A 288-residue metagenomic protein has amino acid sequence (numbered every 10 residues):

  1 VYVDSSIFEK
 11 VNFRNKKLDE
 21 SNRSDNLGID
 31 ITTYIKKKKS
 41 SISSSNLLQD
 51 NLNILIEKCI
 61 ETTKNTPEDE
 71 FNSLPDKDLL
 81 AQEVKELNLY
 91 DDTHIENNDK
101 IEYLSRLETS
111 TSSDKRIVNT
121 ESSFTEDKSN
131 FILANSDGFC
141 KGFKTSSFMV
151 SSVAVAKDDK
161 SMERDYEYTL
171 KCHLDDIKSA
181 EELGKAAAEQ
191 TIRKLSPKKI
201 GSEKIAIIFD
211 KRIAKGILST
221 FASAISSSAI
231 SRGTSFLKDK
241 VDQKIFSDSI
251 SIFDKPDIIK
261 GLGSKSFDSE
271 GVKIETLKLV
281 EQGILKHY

Functional and structural regions predicted by a protein language model:
V1-E275, E281-I284: Active-site bordering "gate/hinge" segments that shape substrate access to catalytic or cofactor-binding pockets
